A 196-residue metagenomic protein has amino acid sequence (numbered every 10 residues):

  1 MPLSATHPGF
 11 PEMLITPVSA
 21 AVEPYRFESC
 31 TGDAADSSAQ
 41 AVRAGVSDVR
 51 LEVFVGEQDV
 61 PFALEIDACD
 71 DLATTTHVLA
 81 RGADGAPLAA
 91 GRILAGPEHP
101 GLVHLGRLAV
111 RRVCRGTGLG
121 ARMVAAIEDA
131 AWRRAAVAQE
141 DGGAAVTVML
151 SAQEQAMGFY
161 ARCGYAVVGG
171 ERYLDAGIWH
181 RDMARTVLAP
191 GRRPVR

Functional and structural regions predicted by a protein language model:
P2-R196: Anionic, Ser/Thr-rich low-complexity intrinsically disordered regions
